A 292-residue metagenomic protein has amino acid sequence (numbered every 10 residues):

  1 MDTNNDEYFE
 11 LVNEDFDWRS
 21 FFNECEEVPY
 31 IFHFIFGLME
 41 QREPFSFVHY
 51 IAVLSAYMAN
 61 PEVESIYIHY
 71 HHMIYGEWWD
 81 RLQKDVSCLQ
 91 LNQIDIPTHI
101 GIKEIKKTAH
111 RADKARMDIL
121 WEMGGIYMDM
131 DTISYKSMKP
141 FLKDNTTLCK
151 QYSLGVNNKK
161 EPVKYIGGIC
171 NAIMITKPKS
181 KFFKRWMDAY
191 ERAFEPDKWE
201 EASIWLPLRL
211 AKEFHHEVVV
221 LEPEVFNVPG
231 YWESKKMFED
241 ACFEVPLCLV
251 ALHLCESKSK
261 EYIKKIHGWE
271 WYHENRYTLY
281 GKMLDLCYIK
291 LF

Functional and structural regions predicted by a protein language model:
M1-A112, M130-F292: Glycosyltransferase-associated regions of secretory-pathway enzymes, highlighting luminal stem/catalytic domains
D113-G125: Small-residue hinge/turn detector
